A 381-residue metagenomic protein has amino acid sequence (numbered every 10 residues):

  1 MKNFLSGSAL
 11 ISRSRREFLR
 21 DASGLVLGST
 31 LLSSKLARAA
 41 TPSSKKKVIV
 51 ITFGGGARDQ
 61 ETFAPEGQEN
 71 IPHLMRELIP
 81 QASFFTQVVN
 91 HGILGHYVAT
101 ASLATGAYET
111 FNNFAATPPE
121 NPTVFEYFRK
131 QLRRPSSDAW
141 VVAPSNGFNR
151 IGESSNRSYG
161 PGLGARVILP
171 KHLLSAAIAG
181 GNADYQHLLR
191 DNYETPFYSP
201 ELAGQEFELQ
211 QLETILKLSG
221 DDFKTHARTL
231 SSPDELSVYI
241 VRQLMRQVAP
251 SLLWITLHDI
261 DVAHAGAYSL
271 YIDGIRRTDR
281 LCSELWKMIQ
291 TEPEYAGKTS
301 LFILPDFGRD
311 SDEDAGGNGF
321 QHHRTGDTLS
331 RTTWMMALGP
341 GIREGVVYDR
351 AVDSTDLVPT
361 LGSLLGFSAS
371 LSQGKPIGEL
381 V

Functional and structural regions predicted by a protein language model:
M1-S14: N-terminal secretory signal peptides
S14-L31: N-terminal export leaders
V26-A82: Active-site-proximal N-terminal segment of extracellular/periplasmic enzymes that hydrolyze or transfer
V48-V50, T278-Q321, L361: Metal-dependent active-site segment of extracytoplasmic phospho-/sulfohydrolases and closely related
E61-V98, D138-W140, G345-Y348: Short, structured active-site-proximal loop/turn typified by the sulfatase FGly-forming signature C/S-X-P-X-R
P65, S154-S155, K217-T225, V238-E284 (+1 more regions): Active-site His/acidic residue clusters
V98-T105, H322-L365: Substrate-binding rim/cap in mid-to-C-terminal beta-strand-loop elements of soluble/periplasmic
F125-R129, R350-G378: Non-catalytic, well-ordered alpha-helical segments in soluble enzyme domains
